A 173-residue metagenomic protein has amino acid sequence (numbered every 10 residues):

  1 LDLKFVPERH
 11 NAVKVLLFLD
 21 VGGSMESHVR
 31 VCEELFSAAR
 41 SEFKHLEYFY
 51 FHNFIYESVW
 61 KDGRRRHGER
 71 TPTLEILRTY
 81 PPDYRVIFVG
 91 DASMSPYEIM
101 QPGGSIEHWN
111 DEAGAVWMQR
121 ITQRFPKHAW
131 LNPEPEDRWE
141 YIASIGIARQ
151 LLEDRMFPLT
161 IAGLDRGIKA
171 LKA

Functional and structural regions predicted by a protein language model:
L1, E57-D62, W139-A143: Short, solvent-exposed polar/charged micro-motifs at secondary-structure junctions
L1-V15, H28-H45: Acidic, polar low-complexity linker/tail segments
L16-D20: Short hydrophobic beta-strand that contains or immediately precedes a catalytic carboxylate
V21-R30, S93: Short acidic, Gly/Ser-rich segments with clustered Asp/Glu that frequently serve as metal-coordination loops in enzyme
R30-L35, R66-L74, P102-M118: Well-ordered, non-membrane alpha-helical segments in soluble/globular domains
A39-K61, V116-E136: A short, conserved beta-to-alpha structural element at the edge of catalytic cores that scaffolds binding
E47-I87, S93-I99, A115: Von Willebrand factor
Y80-P82, A92, P96-A173: Von Willebrand factor type A / integrin I
